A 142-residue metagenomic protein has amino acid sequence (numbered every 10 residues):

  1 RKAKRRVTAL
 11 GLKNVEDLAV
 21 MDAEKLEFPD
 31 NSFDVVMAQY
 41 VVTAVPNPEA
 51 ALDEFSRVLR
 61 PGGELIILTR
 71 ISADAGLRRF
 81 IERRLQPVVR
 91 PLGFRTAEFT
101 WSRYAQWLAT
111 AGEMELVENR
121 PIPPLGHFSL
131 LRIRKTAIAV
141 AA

Functional and structural regions predicted by a protein language model:
R1-K25: Class I SAM-dependent methyltransferase SAM/SAH-binding core
G11, P46, R60: Short conserved AdoMet
A19, M37, I66: Conserved Rossmann-like nucleotide-binding pocket used by diverse enzymes that bind dinucleotide cofactors
M21-V35: A short acidic, Gly/Pro-enriched loop at the edge of an enzyme's catalytic core that lines a small-molecule cofactor
D34-N47: A short SAM/SAH-binding and catalytic strip from SAM-dependent methyltransferases
E49-P61: A short glycine-rich, Lys/Arg-flanked "PGG" loop and its adjoining helix->strand segment in the class I
L68-P124, S129: C-terminal alpha-helical "lid/dimerization" subdomain adjacent to the S-adenosyl-L-methionine
L130-A142: C-terminal lobe and adjacent flexible extensions of AdoMet/dcAdoMet transferase-like proteins
